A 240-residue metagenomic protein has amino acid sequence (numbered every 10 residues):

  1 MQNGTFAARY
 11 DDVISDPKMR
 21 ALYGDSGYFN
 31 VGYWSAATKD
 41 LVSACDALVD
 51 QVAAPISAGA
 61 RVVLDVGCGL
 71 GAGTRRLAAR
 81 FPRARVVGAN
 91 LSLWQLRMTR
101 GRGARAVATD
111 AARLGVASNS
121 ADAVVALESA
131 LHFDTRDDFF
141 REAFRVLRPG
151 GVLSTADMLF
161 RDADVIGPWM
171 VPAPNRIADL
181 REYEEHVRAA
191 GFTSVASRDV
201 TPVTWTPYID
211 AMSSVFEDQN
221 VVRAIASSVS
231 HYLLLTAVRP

Functional and structural regions predicted by a protein language model:
M1-L22: N-terminal auxiliary segments of SAM/dcSAM-dependent transferases
V42-G59: Conserved alpha-helix/loop element of class I SAM-dependent methyltransferases that forms part of the SAM/SAH-binding
L64-R113: Class I SAM-dependent methyltransferase SAM/SAH-binding core
A112-V124: A short acidic, Gly/Pro-enriched loop at the edge of an enzyme's catalytic core that lines a small-molecule cofactor
D137-V152: A short glycine-rich, Lys/Arg-flanked "PGG" loop and its adjoining helix->strand segment in the class I
M158-P174: Short, glycine-/aromatic-enriched active-site segment of Class I SAM-dependent methyltransferases
N175-G191: Short alpha-helix
A196-E217: Conserved catalytic loop of SAM-dependent methyltransferase domains
